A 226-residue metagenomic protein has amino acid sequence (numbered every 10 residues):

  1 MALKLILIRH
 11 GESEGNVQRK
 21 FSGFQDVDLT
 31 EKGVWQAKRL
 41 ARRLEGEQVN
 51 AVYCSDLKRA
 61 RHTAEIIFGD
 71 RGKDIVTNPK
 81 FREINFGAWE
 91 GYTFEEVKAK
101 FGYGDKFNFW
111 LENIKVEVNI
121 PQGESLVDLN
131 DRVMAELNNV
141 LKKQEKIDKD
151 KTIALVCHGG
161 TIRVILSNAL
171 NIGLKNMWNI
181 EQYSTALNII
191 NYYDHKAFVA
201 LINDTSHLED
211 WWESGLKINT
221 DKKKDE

Functional and structural regions predicted by a protein language model:
A2-L3, I84-A99, K142-K151, S167-E226: Acidic, low-complexity terminal tails and accessory targeting/binding regions of phosphate-metabolizing enzymes
K4-H10, L155-V156: Short, hydrophobic/glycine-enriched beta-strand segments
R9-I66, N119-M134: Loop-to-helix element that buttresses phosphate recognition and phosphoryl-transfer chemistry
G11, G159, T205: Active-site metal-binding loops of divalent metal-dependent hydrolases
V17-K20, D105-V118: Short, basic/glycine-rich phosphate-binding loops at helix/coil junctions that contact nucleotide phosphates
K20-D28, Y92-F94, K115, L216: Short glycine-enriched, charge-decorated loop/helix-capping segments at active-site entrances that position
K38-F107: Phosphate-coordination/substrate-recognition cap region in phosphate-metabolizing enzymes
V49-D56, I147-V156: Short glycine-rich phosphate-binding loop at a beta-alpha junction
